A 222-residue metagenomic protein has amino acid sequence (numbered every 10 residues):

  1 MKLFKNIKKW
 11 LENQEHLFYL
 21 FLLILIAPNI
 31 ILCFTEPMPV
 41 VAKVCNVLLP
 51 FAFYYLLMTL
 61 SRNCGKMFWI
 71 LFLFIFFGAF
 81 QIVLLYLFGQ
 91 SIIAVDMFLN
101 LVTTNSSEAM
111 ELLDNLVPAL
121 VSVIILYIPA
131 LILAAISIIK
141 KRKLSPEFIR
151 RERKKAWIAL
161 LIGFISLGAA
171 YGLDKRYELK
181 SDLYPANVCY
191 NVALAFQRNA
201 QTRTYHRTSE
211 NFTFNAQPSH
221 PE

Functional and structural regions predicted by a protein language model:
K2-N187: Transmembrane and membrane-interface helices of multi-pass, inner-membrane envelope-modifying transferases
A169-E222: Membrane-interface segments at or immediately adjacent to transmembrane helices that form the boundary between
